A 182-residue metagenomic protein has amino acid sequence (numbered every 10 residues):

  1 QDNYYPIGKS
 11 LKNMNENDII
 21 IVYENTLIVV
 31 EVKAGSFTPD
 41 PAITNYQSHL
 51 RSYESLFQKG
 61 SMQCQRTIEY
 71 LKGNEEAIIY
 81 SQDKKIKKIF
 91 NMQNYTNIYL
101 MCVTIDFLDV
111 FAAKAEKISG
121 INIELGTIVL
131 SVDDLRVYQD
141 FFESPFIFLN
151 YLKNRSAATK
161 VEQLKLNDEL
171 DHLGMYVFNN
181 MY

Functional and structural regions predicted by a protein language model:
Q1-Y182: Intrinsically disordered, low-complexity Ser/Thr/Pro/Gly-rich regulatory segments
